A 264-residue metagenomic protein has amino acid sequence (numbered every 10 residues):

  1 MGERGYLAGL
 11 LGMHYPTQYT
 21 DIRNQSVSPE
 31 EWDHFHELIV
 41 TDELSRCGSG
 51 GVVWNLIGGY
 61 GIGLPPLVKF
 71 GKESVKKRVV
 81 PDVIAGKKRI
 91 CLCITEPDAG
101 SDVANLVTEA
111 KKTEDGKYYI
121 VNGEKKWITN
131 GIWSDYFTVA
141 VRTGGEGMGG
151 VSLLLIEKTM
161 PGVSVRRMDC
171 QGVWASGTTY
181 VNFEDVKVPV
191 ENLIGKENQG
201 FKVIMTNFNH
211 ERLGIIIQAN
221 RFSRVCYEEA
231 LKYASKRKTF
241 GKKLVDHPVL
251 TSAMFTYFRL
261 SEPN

Functional and structural regions predicted by a protein language model:
E3-K77, P81-G86, T129-Y136, G147: Internal helix-loop-helix
T41-S45, I156-P161, D185-V188: Short Ser/Thr-interspersed hydrophobic loop/turn segments at strand-loop and sheet-helix junctions that line or gate
G86-I94: A short, Trp-centered hydrophobic/proline-enriched beta-strand micro-motif
D98-L106: Active-site-adjacent elements of ketosynthase-type condensing enzymes
A99, K126-I132, H210-G214: Glycine-rich phosphate/pyrophosphate-binding beta-alpha loops
V107, K117-R166: A short core secondary-structure module
T108-K112: A structural signal for short hydrophobic beta-strand segments in well-ordered beta-sheet cores
V163-E262: Glycine-rich beta->alpha junctions and the first turn(s) of the following alpha-helix
